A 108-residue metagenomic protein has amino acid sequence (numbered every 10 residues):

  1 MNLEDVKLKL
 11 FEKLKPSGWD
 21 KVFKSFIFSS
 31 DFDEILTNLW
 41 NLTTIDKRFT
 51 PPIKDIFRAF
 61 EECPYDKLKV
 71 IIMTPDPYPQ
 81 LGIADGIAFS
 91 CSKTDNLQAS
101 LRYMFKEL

Functional and structural regions predicted by a protein language model:
M1-T43: Polybasic, low-complexity association/targeting segments
S25-L108: A polyanion-binding, active-site-adjacent surface
